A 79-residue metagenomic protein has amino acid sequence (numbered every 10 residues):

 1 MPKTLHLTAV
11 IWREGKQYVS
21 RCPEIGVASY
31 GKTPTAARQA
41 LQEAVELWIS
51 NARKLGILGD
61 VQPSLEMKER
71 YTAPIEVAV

Functional and structural regions predicted by a protein language model:
M1-H6, V10, T35, Q39-V79: Short, charged, surface-exposed hinge/linker loops at domain edges that act as mobile lids or interdomain connectors
L5-C22: Short aromatic-glycine-(Arg/Gly/Cys) micro-motifs in beta-strand/loop hairpins
V19-R21, S29, A40-L41, V45: Residue-level detection of beta-strand scaffold positions
P23-I25, G56: Flexible, active-site-adjacent loop/turn segments at secondary-structure boundaries
I25-T35: A short, exposed loop/beta-hairpin motif centered on an aromatic-Gly-Thr core
